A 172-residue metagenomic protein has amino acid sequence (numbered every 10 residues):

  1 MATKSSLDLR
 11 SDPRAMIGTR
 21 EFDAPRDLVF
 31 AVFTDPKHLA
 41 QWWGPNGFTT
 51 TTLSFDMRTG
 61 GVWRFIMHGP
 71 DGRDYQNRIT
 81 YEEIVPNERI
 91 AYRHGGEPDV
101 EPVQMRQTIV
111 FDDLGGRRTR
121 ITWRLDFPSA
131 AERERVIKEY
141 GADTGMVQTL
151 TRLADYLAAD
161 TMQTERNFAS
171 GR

Functional and structural regions predicted by a protein language model:
M1-T49, R172: Hydrophobic ligand-binding cavity/cleft-lining segments
P13-T19, T50, V62, Q76 (+3 more regions): Intrinsic-disorder/low-complexity, polar/charged segments enriched in Ser/Thr/Lys/Arg/Asp/Glu/Gln
I17-G18, K37-D74, E165-R172: Short beta-edge strand/loop motif at the mouth of beta-sheet-based domains
R20, T52-F55, N77-E83, H94 (+1 more regions): Hydrophobic/aromatic beta-strand elements that line small-molecule binding cavities or substrate pockets in beta-rich
R26, M57-R58, E82-E88, V110-R120: A short, structured loop/turn motif at beta-sheet edges
V29, L39, W63-F65, Y81 (+5 more regions): Hydrophobic pocket/interface hotspot
V62-G96: Helix-adjacent hinge/juxtasegments
E97-V147: Beta-strand/loop substructures that line and gate deep hydrophobic ligand-binding cavities in soluble
